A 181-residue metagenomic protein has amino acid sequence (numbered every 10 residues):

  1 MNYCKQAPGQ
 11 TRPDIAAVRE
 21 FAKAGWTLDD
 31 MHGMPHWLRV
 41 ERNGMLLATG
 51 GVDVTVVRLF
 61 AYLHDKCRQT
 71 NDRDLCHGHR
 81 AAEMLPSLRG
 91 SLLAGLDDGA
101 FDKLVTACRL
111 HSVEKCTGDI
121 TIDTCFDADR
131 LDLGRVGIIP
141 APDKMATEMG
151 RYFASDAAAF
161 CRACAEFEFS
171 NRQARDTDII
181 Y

Functional and structural regions predicted by a protein language model:
M1-P13, K23-V52, L63, L110-Y181: Divalent metal-dependent phosphate-bond-processing catalytic cores, especially two-metal-ion Mg2+/Mn2+ enzymes that act
A16-V18: Short, glycine-biased loop/turn motifs at secondary-structure junctions and in low-complexity Ser/Thr/Pro-rich termini
D29, G33, T70-H77, D97: Short secondary-structure transition/capping motifs
V40-M45, C76-S91: An active-site-proximal "capping" alpha-helix that borders the catalytic cofactor pocket
G51, Q69-R73, L92-L96, K115: Amphipathic alpha-helical interaction segments
V52-L59, L92-R109, T121: Acidic/histidine metal-binding catalytic segments
V54-R73, H77, A81, V105-S112: His-Asp-centered metal-binding catalytic motifs of divalent-metal-dependent phosphohydrolases/nucleases
